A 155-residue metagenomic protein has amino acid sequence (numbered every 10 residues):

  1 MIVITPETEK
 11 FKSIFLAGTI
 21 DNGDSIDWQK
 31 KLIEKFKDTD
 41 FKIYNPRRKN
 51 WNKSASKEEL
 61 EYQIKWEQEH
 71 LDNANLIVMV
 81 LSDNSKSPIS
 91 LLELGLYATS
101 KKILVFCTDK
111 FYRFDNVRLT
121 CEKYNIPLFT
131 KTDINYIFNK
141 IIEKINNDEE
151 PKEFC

Functional and structural regions predicted by a protein language model:
M1-C155: Conserved catalytic or regulatory cores that recognize and/or transform ribose-phosphate-containing ligands
